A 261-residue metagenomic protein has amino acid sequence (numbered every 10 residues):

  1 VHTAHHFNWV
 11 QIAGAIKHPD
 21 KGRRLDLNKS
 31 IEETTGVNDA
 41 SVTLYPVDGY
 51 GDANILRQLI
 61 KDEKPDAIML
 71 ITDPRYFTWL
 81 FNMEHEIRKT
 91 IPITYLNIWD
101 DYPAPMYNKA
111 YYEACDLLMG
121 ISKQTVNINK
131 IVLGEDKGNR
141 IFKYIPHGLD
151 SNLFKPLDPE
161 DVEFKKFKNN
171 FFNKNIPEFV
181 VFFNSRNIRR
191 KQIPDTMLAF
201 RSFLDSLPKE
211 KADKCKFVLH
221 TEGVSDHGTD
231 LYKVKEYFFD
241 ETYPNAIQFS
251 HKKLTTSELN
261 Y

Functional and structural regions predicted by a protein language model:
V1-K21, K29, E63: N-terminal subdomain of nucleotide-sugar transferases
A15, Q124, G148: Carbohydrate-associated surface elements
G22-L117, K123: Extended catalytic core of nucleotide-activated donor transferases of GT-like folds
T43, H85-E86, K214, L219-G223 (+1 more regions): Nucleotide-activated donor-binding/catalytic signature segment of Leloir-type glycosyltransferases, i.e., the conserved
L96, I121, F183-S185, H220-E222 (+1 more regions): Short hydrophobic "strand-cap" motifs at the C-terminus of beta-strands
K155-K174: A short helix/loop element that forms part of the nucleotide-sugar donor recognition site in Leloir-type
N173-K191, M197-F200, F217-V218: Conserved donor-binding/catalytic core segment of Leloir-type glycosyltransferases
I188-Q192, L204, S225-D226: A short, basic/aromatic alpha-helical/loop segment that forms part of the nucleotidyl-sugar donor-binding site
